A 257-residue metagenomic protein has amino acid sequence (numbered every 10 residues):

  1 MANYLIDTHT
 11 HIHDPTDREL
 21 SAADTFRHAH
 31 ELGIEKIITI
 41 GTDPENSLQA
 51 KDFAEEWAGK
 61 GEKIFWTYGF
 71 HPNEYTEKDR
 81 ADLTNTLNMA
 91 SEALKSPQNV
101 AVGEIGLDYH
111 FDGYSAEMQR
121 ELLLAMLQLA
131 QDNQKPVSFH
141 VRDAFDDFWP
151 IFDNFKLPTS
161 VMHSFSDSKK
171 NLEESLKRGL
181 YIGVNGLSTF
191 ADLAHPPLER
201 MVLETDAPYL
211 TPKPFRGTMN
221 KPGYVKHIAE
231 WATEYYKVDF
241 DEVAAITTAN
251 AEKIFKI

Functional and structural regions predicted by a protein language model:
M1-I257: Mid-domain alpha/beta scaffold segments of enzyme catalytic cores
